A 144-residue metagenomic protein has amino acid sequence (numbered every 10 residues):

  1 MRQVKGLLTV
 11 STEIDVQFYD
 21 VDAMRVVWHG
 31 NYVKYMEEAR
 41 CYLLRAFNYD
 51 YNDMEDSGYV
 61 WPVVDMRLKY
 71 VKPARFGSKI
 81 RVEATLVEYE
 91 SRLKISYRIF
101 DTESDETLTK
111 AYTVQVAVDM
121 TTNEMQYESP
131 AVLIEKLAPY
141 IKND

Functional and structural regions predicted by a protein language model:
M1-R45: Catalytic strand-loop segment that frames the active site of acyl-thioester-processing enzymes
R2-Q3, L8-T12, R75-F76, V87-D144: HotDog/MaoC-like acyl-thioester-processing domains
D15, R67, V114: Short aromatic/hydrophobic contact patches that present stacked aromatics for nucleic-acid/ligand binding
F18-D20, R67-K72, E103: Short, well-ordered turn and helix-capping elements at secondary-structure junctions
V27, W61-V63, L108: A broad, structural micro-motif
L43-L93: Hydrophobic beta-strand-centered segment that forms part of the acyl-chain substrate-binding groove
